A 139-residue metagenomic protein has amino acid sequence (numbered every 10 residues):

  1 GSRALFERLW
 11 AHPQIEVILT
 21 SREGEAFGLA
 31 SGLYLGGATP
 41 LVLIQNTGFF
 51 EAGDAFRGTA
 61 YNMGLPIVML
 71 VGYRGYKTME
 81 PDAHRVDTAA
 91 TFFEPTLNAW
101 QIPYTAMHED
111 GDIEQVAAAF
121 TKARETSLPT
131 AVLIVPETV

Functional and structural regions predicted by a protein language model:
G1-V139: Thiamine diphosphate
